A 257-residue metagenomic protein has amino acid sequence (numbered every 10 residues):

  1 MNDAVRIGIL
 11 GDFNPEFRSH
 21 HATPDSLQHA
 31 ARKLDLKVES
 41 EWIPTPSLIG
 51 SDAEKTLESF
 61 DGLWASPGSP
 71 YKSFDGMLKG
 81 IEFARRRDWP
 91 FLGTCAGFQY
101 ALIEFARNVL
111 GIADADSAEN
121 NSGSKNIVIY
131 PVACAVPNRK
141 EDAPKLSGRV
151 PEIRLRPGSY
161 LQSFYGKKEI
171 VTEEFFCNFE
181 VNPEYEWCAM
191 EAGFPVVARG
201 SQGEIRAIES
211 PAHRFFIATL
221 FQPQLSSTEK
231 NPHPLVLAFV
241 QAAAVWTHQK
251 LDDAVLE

Functional and structural regions predicted by a protein language model:
M1-K168, F175-A212, L220-E257: N-terminal beta1-alpha1 cap of cysteine-dependent amidohydrolase-like domains
